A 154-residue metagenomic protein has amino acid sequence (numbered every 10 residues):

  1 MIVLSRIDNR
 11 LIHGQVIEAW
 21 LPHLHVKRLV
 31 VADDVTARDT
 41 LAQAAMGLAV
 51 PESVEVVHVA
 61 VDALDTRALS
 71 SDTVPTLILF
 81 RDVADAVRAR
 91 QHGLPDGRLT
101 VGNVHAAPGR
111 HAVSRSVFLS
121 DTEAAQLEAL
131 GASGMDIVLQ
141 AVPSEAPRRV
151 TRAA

Functional and structural regions predicted by a protein language model:
M1-I2, L24-K27, D72-P75, L94-G97 (+1 more regions): Short coil/turn connectors at secondary-structure junctions
M1-V50, E55: Long, hydrophobic N-terminal alpha-helical segment
V3-S5, V31, V57-V59, F80 (+2 more regions): General beta-strand structural signal in soluble alpha/beta enzymes
I17-E18, A86, L127: Generic hydrophobic/aromatic pocket-lining and core-packing "Φ" positions
A37-D39, L64-D65, D85-A86, A106-G109: Short gly/pro/ser/thr-enriched loop/turn and capping motifs at secondary-structure boundaries
G47-A49, P75, V117: Short, hinge-like loop/turn segments at secondary-structure boundaries
V57-G102: Ordered, amphipathic secondary-structure segments that act as subunit-interaction surfaces in large macromolecular
V83, H92, G97-A154: Glycine-rich, aromatic-bearing surface loops/beta-hairpins
